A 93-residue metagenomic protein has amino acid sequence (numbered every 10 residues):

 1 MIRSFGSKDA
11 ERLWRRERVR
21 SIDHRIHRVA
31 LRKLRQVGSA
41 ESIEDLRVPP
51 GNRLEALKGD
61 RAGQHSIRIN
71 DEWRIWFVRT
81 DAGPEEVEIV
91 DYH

Functional and structural regions predicted by a protein language model:
M1, D9, R18, S42 (+2 more regions): Glycine-rich, flexible loop/turn motifs
M1-L34: Arg/Lys-rich, positively charged N-terminal/basic patches that mediate binding to nucleic acids
G6, I26, A30-K33, R53 (+3 more regions): Amphipathic alpha-helical interface surfaces
R20, H24, E41, L46 (+2 more regions): Residue-level marker of intrinsically disordered, low-complexity segments enriched for small/polar residues
V37: Conserved phosphate-interacting/catalytic interface
E41-H65: A short, surface-exposed loop/turn module that caps and links secondary-structure elements
K58, H65-H93: Enriched for short, Lys/Arg-rich terminal
